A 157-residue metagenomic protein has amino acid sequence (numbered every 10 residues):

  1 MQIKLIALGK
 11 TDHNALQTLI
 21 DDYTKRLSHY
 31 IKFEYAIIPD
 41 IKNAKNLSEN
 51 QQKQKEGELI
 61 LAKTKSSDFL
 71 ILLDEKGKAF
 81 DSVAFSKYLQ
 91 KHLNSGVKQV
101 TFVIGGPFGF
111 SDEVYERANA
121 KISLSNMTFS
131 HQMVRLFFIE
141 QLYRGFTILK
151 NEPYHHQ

Functional and structural regions predicted by a protein language model:
M1-L27: N-terminal beta1-alpha1 ligand-phosphate binding loop
L5, I71, G105, F138: Conserved RecA-like P-loop NTPase ATPase core
I6, E34-A36: General small-molecule cofactor/ligand-binding pocket signal
T11, E75-K78, G106-F108: Short glycine-rich anion-binding loops that position phosphate/pyrophosphate groups of nucleotides and phosphorylated
K32, P39-K98: S-adenosyl-L-methionine/SAH cofactor-binding core of RNA-modifying enzymes
S86-S125: A mid-sequence interfacial segment
D112-H156: Structured adenosyl-cofactor binding patch, chiefly the S-adenosyl-L-methionine
